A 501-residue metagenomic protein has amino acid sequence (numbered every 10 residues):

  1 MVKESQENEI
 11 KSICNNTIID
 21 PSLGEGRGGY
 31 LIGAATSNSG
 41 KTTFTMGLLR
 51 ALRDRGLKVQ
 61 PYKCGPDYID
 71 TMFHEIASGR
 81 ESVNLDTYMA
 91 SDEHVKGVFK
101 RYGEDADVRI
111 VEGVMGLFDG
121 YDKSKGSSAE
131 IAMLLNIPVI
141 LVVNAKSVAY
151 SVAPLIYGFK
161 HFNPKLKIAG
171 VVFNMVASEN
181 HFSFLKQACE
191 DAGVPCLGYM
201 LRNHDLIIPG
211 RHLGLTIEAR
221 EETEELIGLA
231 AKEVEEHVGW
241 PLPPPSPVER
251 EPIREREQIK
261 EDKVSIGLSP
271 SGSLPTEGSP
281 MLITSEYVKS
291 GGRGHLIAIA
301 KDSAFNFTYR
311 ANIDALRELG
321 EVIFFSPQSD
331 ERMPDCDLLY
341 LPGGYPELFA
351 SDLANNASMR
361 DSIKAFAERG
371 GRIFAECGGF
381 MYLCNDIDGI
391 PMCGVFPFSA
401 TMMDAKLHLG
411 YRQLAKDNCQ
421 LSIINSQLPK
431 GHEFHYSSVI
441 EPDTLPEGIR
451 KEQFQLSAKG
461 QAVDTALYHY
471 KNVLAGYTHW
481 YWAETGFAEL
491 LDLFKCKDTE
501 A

Functional and structural regions predicted by a protein language model:
M1-G28, S246-R293, K416-L428, C496-A501: Intrinsic disorder/low-complexity segments
G26-L135, V143-A169, E179-S183: ATP-dependent carboxylate-amine ligase catalytic core
L31, I110-E112, I140, V172 (+3 more regions): Structural motif
I137, V194, E368-R372: A short helix->loop->beta-strand "cap" motif at the edges of active sites that frequently abuts
Y150-P247: Internal gly/pro-rich beta-alpha loop/helix module that stabilizes soluble enzyme cofactors or their anionic handles
L206-E249, I253, I283, Y287 (+2 more regions): Amide-donor transfer/coupling interface in amidating biosynthetic enzymes
H295-N355, D361-F366: Phosphate-binding active sites in nucleotide-utilizing proteins
P346-C419: Cysteine-nucleophile active-site neighborhood
